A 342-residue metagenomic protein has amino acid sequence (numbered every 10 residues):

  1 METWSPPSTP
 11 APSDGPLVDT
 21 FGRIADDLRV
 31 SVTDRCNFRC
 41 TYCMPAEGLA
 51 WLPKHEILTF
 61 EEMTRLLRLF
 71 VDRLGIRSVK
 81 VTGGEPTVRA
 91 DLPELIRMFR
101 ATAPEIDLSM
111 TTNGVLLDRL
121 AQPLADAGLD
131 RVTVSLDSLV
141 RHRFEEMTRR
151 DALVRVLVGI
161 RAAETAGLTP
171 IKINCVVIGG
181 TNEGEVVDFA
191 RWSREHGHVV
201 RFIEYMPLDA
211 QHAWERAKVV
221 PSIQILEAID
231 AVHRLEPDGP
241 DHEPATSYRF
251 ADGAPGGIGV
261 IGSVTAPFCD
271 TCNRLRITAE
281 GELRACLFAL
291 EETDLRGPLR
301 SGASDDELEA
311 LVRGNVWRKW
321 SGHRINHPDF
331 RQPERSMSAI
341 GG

Functional and structural regions predicted by a protein language model:
M1-R29, T41, D72-G75, A245-G257 (+2 more regions): N-terminal [4Fe-4S]-dependent radical SAM core
E2-T82, T87-I106: Conserved alpha-helical substructure of the radical SAM core
W4, T9, H142-E145, R150-G259 (+2 more regions): Radical SAM enzyme [4Fe-4S]-AdoMet core and its adjacent flexible, acidic and glycine-rich loops/tails across
R35-A46, F268-R276, L287: Local cysteine-cluster metal-coordination motifs and their immediate loop/turn environment, predominantly Fe-S cluster
F38, R141-H142, P267, T293: Glycine-centered loop/turn positions within well-structured domains that cap or flank conserved ligand/cofactor-binding
I57-F60, T64-V81, R89-I203: Radical SAM/AdoMet-radical enzyme domain recognition
D252-E282: Active-site oxyanion/phosphate-handling segment shared across diverse enzymes
D270-G342: Flexible mid-to-C-terminal extensions adjoining Fe-S/redox cofactors in radical SAM and related proteins
